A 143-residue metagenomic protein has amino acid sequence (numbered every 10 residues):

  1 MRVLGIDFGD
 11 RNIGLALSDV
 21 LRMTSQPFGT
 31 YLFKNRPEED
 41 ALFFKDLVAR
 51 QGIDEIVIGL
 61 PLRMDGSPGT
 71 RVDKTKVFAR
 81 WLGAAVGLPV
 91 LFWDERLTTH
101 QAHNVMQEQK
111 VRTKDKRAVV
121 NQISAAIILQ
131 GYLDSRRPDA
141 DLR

Functional and structural regions predicted by a protein language model:
M1-L4, R11-R143: Phosphate- and other anionic-substrate recognition elements at nucleic-acid/protein interfaces
